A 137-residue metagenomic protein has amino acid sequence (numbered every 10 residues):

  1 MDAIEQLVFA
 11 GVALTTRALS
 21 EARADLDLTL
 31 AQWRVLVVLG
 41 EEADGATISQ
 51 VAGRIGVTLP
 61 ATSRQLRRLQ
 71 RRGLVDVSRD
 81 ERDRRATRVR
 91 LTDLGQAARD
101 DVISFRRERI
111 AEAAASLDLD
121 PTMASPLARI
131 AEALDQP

Functional and structural regions predicted by a protein language model:
M1, L119-P137: C-terminal regulatory/oligomerization modules of transcriptional regulators
M1-D27, R72, L134: N-terminal leader segment of winged-helix/HTH proteins
E5-F9, Q32, T92, A124-A131: Generic structural concept
A10, L14, G40-E42, G53-R54 (+3 more regions): Alpha-helical structural segments
T15, A43, R99, A131-D135: A structural signal for well-ordered alpha-helices, especially hydrophobic packing surfaces of coiled-coils
R17-P60, R72: N-terminal helix-turn-helix DNA-binding core of bacterial DNA-binding proteins
R67-S125: Charged, amphipathic alpha-helical coiled-coil/dimerization segments
